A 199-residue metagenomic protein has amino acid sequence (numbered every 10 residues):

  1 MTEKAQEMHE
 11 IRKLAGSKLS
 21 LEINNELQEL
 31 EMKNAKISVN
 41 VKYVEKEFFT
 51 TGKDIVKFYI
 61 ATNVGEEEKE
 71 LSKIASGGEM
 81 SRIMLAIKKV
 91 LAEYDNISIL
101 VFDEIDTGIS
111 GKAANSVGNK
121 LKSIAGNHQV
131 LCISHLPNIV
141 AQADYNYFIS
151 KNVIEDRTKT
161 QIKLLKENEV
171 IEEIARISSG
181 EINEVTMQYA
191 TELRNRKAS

Functional and structural regions predicted by a protein language model:
M1-Y43: Charged, surface-exposed helical/loop "interaction arms" that form contiguous linear patches used for dimerization
V39-Y43, I60-T62, I87-K89, K151 (+1 more regions): Flexible glycine-/small-residue-rich
F58, T62-G65, G78-L100, I124: GG-anchored amphipathic helix commonly corresponding to the ABC/SMC/Rad50 NBD signature/C-loop
E68-A75: Short pre-catalytic strand/loop immediately N-terminal to key active-site residues, enriched for Gly-Thr
Y94-D95, T107-N115: Conserved D-loop-proximal element of ABC-family nucleotide-binding domains
D103-E104: Walker B catalytic acidic pair
K112-S199: C-terminal lobe/lid and adjacent interdomain/linker elements of RecA-like ASCE P-loop ATPase modules
